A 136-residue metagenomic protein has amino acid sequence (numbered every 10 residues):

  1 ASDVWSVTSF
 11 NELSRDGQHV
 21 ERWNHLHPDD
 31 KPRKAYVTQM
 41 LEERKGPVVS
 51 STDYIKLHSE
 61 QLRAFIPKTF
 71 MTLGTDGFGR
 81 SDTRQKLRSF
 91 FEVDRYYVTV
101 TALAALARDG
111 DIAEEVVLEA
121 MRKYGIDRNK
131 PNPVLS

Functional and structural regions predicted by a protein language model:
A1-S136: Thiamine diphosphate
